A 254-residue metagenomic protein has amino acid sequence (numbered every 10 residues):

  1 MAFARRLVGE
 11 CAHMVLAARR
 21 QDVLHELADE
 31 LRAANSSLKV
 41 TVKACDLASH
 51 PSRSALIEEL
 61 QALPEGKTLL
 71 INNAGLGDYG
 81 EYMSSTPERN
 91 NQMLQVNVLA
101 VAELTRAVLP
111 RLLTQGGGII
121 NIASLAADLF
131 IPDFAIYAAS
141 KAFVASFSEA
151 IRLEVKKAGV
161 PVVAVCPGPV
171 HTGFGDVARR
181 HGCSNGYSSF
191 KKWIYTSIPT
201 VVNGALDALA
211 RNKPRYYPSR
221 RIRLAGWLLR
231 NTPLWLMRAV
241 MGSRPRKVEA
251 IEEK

Functional and structural regions predicted by a protein language model:
M1-M14: Canonical Rossmann dinucleotide-binding motif of NAD(H)/NADP(H)-dependent dehydrogenases/reductases, specifically
C11-E26: Conserved glycine-rich Rossmann-like NAD(P)H-binding loop of the short-chain dehydrogenase/reductase
N73-D78: Conserved NAD(P)H cofactor-binding loop of Rossmann-fold oxidoreductase domains
E81-M83, R89-Q92: Substrate-binding pocket helix/loop in short-chain dehydrogenase/reductase
T105, S140: Active-site helix of classical SDR
S124: Residue(s) in the substrate-gating loop at a strand-loop-helix junction that position the organic substrate next
K157-R220, W235, E249: SDR active-site lid
